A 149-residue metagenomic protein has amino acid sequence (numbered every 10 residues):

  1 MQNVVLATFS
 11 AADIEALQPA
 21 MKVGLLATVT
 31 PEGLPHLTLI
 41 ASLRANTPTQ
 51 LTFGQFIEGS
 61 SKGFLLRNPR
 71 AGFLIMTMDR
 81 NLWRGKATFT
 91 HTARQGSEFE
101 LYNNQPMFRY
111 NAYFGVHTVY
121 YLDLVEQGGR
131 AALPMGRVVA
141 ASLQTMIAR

Functional and structural regions predicted by a protein language model:
M1-R149: Binding-site signature for planar aromatic cofactors or substrates
